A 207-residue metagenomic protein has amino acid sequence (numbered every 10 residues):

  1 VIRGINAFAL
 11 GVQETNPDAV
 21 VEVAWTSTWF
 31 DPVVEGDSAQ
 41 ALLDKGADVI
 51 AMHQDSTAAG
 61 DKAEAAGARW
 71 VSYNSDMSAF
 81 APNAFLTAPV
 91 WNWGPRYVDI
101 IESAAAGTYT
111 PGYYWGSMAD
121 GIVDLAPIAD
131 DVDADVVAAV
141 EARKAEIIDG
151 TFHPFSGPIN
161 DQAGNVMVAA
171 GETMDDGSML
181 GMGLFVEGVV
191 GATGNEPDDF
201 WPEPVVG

Functional and structural regions predicted by a protein language model:
V1-G207: A residue-level marker of the well-folded mature domains of exported/periplasmic proteins
